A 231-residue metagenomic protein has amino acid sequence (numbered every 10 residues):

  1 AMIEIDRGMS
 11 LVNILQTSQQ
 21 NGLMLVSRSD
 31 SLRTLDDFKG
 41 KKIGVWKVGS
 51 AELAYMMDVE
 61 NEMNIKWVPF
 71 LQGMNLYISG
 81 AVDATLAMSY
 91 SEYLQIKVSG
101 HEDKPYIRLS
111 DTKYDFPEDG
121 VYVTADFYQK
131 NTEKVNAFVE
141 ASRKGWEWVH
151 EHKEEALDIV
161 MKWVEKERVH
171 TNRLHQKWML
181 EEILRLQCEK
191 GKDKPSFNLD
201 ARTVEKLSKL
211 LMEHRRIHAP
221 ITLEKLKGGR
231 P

Functional and structural regions predicted by a protein language model:
A1, M57, M74, Y93 (+2 more regions): Short glycine-/small-residue-rich flexible loop motifs, especially phosphate/cofactor-binding loops
A1-F70, M74-A87, L109, D115: Short, glycine-/small- and polar/acidic-enriched structural segments that line small-molecule recognition paths
I5, M56-M57, K97, M161 (+1 more regions): Class I S-adenosyl-L-methionine
N13, L157-I159, A219-I221: Short, hydrophobic secondary-structure boundary micro-motifs
N64-W67, D103-Y106, K166-I183, H218-K225: Short, surface-exposed acidic
Q72-V169: Pocket-lining segment of extracytoplasmic ligand-binding domains
K130-H214: Secondary-structure end/capping motifs
L207-P231: Hinge/cleft segment of the Venus flytrap/periplasmic-binding protein
